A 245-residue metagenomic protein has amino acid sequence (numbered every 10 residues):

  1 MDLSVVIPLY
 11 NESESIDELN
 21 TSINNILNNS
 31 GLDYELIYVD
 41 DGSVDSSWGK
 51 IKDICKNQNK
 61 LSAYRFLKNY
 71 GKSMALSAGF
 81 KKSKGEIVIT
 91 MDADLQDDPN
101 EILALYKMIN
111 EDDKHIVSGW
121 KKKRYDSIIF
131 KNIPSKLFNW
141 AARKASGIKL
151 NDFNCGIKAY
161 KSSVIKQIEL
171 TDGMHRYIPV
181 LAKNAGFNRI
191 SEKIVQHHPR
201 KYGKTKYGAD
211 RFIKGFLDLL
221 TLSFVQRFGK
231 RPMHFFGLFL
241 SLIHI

Functional and structural regions predicted by a protein language model:
D2-S4, E35: Cell-envelope/extracellular polymer assembly enzymes that use nucleotide-activated donors
E12-L27: Short, well-formed alpha-helical segments that are part of the catalytic scaffolds of diverse glycosyltransferases
E14-E18, D45-I54: Acidic helix N-cap motif at the loop->helix transition within catalytic regions of sugar-transfer enzymes
L32-S43, Y64-R65: Short beta-strand/loop segment that forms part of the nucleotide-sugar
D40-G49, L95-Q96: A conserved acidic beta->alpha catalytic loop
K60-K82, I87, P99-Y177, L181 (+1 more regions): Acceptor/aglycone-binding surface of glycosyltransferases and processive sugar-polymer synthases
I243-I245: Conserved small/polar residues in nucleotide/adenosyl-binding loops
